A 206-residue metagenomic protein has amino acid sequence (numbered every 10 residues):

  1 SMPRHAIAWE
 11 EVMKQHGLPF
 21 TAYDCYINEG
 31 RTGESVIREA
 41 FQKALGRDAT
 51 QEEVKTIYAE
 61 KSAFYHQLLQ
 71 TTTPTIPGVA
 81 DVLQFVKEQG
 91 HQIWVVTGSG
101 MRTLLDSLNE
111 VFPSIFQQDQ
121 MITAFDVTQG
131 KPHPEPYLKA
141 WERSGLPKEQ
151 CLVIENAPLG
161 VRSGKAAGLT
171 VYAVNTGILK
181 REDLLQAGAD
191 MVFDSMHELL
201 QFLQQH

Functional and structural regions predicted by a protein language model:
S1-A80, Q84-Q89, R102: N-terminal helical cap/lid subdomain that shapes the substrate entry/recognition surface in HAD-like hydrolases
E52, A80, Q84, G100-H206: Asp-based, Mg2+/Mn2+-dependent phosphohydrolase catalytic module
